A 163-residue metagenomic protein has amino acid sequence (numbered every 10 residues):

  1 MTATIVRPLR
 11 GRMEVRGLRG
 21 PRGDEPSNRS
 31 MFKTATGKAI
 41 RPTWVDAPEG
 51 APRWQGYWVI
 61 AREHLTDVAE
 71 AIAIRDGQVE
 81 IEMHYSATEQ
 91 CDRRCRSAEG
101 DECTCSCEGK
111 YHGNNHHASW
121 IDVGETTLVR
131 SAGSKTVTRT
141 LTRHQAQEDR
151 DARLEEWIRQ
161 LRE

Functional and structural regions predicted by a protein language model:
M1-E163: Accessory DNA-engaging acidic/polar modules
